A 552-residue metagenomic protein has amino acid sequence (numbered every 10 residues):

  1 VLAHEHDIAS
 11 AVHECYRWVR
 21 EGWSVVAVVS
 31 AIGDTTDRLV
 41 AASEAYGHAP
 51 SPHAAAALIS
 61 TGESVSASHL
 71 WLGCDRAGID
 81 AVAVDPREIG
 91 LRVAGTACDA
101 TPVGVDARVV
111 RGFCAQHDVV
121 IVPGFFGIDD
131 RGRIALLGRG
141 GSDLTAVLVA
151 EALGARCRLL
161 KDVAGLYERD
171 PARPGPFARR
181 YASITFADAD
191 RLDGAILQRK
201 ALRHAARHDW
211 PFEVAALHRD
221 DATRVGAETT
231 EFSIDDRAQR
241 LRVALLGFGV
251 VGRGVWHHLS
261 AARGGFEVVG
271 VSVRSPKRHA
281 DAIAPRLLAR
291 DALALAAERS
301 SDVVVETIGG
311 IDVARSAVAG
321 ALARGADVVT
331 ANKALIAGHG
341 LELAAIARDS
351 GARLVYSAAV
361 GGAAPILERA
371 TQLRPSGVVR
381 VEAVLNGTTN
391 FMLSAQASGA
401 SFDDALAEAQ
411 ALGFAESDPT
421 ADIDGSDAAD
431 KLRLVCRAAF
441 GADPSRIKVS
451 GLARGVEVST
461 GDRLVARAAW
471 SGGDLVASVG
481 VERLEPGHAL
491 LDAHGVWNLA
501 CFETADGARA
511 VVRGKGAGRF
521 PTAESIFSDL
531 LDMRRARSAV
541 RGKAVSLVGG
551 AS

Functional and structural regions predicted by a protein language model:
V1-A206: Nucleotide/pyrophosphate-binding catalytic subdomain
C114, S350-A415, D422, S426-D427 (+1 more regions): Rossmann-like NAD(P)H-binding beta-loop-alpha module
R242-H257, G516: Glycine-rich adenosine-cofactor-binding loop
A262-A282: NAD(P)-binding Rossmann-fold cofactor-contacting core
A292-A331: Rossmann-fold NAD(P) dinucleotide-binding segment
R315-G320, R324, K333-V360, A364-A370: Rossmann-fold NAD(P)-binding glycine/threonine-rich loop
A395-Q396, D403-D492, W497-L499: Substrate-binding/catalytic subdomain of NAD(P)-dependent oxidoreductase enzymes
G455-S552: C-terminal active-site/capping subdomain that shapes the small-molecule cofactor and substrate pocket of enzyme
